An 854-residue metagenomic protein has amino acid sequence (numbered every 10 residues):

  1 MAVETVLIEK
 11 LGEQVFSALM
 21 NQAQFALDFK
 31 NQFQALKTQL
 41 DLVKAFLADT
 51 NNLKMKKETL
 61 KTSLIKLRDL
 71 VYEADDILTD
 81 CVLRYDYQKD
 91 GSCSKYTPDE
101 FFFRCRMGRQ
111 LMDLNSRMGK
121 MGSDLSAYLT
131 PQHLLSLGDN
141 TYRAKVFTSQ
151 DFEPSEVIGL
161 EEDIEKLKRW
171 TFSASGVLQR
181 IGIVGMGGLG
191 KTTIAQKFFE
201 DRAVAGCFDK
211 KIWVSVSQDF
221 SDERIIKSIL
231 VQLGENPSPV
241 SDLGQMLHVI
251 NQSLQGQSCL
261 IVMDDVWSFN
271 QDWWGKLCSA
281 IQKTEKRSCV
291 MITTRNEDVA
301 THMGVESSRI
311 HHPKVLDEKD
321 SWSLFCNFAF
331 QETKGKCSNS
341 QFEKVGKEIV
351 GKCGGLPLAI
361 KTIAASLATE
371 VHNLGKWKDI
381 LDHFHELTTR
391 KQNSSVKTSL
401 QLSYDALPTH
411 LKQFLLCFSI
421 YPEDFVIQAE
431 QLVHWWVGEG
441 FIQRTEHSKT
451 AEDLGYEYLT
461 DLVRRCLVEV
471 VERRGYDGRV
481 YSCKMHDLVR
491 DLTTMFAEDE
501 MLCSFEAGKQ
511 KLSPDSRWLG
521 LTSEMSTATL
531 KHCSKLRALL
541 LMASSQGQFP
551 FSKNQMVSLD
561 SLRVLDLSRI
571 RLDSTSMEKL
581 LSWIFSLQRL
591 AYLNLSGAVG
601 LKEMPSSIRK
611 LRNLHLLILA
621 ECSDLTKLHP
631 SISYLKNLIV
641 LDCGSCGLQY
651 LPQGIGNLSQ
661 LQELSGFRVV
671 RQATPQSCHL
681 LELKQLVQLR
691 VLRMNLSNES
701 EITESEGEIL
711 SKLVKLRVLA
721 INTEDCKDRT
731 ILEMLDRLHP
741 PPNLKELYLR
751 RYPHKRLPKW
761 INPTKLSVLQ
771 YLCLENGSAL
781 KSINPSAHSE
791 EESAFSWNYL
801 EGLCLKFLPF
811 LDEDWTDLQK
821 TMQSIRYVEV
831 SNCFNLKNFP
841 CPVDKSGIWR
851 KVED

Functional and structural regions predicted by a protein language model:
M1-T59: N-terminal amphipathic alpha-helical segments
V3, L7, E58, D151-E153 (+12 more regions): Leucine-rich repeat
A23, L40-K57, I229-S241, K286-S288 (+6 more regions): Non-catalytic, charged helical/coil tracts that couple and regulate nucleotide-powered enzyme cores
A45-A144: Charged, amphipathic alpha-helical interaction modules
I77, V82-C93, D99-F101, R106 (+10 more regions): Surface-exposed helical/coil interface segments that assemble multiprotein signaling complexes
R117-L189, T193-D209, S215-Q218, S228 (+5 more regions): N-terminal flanking helix/linker immediately upstream of nucleotide/cofactor-binding cores
Q257-L260, E285-M291: Loop/turn-to-beta-strand initiation segments
